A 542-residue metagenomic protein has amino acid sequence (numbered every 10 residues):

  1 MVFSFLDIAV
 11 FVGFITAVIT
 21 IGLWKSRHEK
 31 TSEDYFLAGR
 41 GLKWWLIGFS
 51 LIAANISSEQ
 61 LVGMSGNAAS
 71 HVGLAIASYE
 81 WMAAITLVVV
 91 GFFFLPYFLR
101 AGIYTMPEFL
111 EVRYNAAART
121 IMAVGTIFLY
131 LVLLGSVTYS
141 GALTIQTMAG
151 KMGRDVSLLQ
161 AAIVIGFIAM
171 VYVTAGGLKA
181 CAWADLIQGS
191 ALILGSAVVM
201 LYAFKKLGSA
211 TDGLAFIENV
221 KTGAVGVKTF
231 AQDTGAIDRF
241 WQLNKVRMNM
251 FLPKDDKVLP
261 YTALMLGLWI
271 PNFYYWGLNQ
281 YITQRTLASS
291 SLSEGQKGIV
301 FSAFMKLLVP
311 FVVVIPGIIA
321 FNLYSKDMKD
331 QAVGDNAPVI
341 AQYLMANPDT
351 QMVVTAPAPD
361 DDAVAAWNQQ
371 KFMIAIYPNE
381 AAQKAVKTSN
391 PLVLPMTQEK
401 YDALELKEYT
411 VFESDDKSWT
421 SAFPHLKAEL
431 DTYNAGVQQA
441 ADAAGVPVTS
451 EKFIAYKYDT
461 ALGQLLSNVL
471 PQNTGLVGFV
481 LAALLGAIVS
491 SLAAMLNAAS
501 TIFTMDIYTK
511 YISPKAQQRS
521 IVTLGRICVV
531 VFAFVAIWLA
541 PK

Functional and structural regions predicted by a protein language model:
V2-F3, R40-L42, L46, G63-S78 (+2 more regions): Loop-to-helix junctions at membrane interfaces in multi-pass transport proteins
V2-S26, A38, L46, G66-I103 (+3 more regions): Extracellular loop-to-transmembrane helix junctions
F3-E33, Y104-P107, E111-Y130, Y139-Q146 (+4 more regions): Membrane-interface loop-to-helix entry segments
V18, A53-N55, L74-T174, T229-F230 (+5 more regions): Helix-loop-helix module between adjacent transmembrane segments
L23-W24, S57-S70, L74, L133-G150 (+6 more regions): Transmembrane helix-loop junctions in multi-pass membrane proteins
S26, D34-G39, S65-N67, F92-R100 (+9 more regions): Helix-loop junctions at the membrane interface of multi-pass solute transporters
K43-L51, I85-V90, A116-L129, A162-I165 (+4 more regions): Select transmembrane alpha-helical segments in multipass membrane proteins
R113-T120, L131, S157-I163, Y433 (+3 more regions): Loop-to-transmembrane helix boundary motifs in multi-pass membrane proteins
